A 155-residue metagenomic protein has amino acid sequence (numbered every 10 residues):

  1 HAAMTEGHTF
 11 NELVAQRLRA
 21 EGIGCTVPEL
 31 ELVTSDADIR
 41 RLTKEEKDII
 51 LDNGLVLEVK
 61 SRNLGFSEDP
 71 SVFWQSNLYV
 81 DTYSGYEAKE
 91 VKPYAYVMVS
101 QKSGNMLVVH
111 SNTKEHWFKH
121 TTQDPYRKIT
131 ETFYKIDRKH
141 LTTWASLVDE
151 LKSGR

Functional and structural regions predicted by a protein language model:
H1-V56, K60-R155: Nucleic-acid endonuclease domains
